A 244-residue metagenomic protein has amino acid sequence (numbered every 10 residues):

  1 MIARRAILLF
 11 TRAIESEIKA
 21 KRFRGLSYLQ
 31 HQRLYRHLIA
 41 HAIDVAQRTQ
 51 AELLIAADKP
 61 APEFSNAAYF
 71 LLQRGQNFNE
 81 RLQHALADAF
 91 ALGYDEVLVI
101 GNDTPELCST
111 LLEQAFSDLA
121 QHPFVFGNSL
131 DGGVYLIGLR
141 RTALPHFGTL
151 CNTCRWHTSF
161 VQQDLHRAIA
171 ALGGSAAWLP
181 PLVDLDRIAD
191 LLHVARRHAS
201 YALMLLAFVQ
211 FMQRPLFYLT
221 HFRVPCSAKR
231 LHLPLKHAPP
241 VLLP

Functional and structural regions predicted by a protein language model:
M1-K21: N-terminal nucleotide-binding beta1-loop-alpha1 segment
L34-A51: A short, N-terminal amphipathic alpha-helix
A56-P62: Short, polar loop motifs at secondary-structure junctions
N66-E96: Short phosphate-binding loop-to-helix
L98-I100: Short aromatic-hydrophobic micro-motifs that form the base-stacking/packing surface for donor nucleotide recognition
E106-G132: Conserved donor-nucleotide/metal-binding helix-loop-beta segment in metal-dependent transferases, i.e., the alpha-helix
T142-H166, A228: Short, glycine-/small-residue-rich phosphate/pyrophosphate-handling segment
Q163-P244: Conserved alpha/beta core of the MobA/IspD/sugar-nucleotide pyrophosphorylase nucleotidyltransferase superfamily
